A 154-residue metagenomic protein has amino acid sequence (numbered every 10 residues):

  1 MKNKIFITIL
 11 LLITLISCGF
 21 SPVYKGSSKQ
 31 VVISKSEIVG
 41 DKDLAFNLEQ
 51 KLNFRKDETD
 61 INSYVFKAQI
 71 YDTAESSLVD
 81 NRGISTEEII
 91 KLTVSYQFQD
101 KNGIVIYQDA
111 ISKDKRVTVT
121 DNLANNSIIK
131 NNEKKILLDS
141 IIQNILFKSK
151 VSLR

Functional and structural regions predicted by a protein language model:
N3-L11: Sec-dependent signal peptide recognition, specifically the positively charged N-region followed immediately by
L12-K35: Bacterial Sec signal peptide processing site at the extreme N-terminus
I16-C18, D43, I106: Intrinsically disordered, low-complexity linear regions
P22-Y24, T59, E75: Acidic, polar-rich low-complexity tracts and alpha-helical solenoid repeat scaffolds
S28-E49: Post-signal peptide N-terminal segment of mature Sec-exported envelope proteins
Q50, F54, N62-A110, K115-N132 (+2 more regions): Surface-exposed short loop/turn segments
K134-R154: C-terminal or internal capping secondary-structure element at the end of a domain, subdomain, or sheet
